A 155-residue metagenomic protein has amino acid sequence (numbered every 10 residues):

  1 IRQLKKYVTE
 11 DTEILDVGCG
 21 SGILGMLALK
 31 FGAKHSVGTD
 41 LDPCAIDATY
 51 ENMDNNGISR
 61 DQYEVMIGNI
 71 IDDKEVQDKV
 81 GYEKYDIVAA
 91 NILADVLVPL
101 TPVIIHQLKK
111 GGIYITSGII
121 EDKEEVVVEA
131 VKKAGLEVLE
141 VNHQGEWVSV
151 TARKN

Functional and structural regions predicted by a protein language model:
I1-I70: Conserved SAM/SAH cofactor-binding pocket of Class I
D40-C44, I92, I119: Short beta->alpha hinge that forms the Motif I/post-I loop of the SAM-binding pocket
C44-A48, V96, K123: Conserved short alpha-helix immediately C-terminal to the canonical SAM/SAH-binding motif I of Rossmann-like
E75-I87: A short acidic, Gly/Pro-enriched loop at the edge of an enzyme's catalytic core that lines a small-molecule cofactor
D86-V98: A short SAM/SAH-binding and catalytic strip from SAM-dependent methyltransferases
V98-K110: A short glycine-rich, Lys/Arg-flanked "PGG" loop and its adjoining helix->strand segment in the class I
G111-I119: Conserved beta-strand signature within the Rossmann-like core of class I S-adenosyl-L-methionine
E137-L139, H143-N155: Core SAM-dependent methyltransferase catalytic element
